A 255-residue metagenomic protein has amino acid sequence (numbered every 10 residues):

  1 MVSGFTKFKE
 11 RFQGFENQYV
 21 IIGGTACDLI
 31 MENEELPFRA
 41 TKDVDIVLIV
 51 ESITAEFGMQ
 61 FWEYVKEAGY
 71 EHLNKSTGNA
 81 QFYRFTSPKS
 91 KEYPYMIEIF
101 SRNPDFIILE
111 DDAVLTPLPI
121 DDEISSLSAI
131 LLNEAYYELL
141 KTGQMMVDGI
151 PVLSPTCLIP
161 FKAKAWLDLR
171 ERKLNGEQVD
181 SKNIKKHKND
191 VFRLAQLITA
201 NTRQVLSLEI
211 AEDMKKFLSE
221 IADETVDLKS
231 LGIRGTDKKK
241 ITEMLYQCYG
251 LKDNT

Functional and structural regions predicted by a protein language model:
M1-T255: Compositionally biased terminal segments of proteins
